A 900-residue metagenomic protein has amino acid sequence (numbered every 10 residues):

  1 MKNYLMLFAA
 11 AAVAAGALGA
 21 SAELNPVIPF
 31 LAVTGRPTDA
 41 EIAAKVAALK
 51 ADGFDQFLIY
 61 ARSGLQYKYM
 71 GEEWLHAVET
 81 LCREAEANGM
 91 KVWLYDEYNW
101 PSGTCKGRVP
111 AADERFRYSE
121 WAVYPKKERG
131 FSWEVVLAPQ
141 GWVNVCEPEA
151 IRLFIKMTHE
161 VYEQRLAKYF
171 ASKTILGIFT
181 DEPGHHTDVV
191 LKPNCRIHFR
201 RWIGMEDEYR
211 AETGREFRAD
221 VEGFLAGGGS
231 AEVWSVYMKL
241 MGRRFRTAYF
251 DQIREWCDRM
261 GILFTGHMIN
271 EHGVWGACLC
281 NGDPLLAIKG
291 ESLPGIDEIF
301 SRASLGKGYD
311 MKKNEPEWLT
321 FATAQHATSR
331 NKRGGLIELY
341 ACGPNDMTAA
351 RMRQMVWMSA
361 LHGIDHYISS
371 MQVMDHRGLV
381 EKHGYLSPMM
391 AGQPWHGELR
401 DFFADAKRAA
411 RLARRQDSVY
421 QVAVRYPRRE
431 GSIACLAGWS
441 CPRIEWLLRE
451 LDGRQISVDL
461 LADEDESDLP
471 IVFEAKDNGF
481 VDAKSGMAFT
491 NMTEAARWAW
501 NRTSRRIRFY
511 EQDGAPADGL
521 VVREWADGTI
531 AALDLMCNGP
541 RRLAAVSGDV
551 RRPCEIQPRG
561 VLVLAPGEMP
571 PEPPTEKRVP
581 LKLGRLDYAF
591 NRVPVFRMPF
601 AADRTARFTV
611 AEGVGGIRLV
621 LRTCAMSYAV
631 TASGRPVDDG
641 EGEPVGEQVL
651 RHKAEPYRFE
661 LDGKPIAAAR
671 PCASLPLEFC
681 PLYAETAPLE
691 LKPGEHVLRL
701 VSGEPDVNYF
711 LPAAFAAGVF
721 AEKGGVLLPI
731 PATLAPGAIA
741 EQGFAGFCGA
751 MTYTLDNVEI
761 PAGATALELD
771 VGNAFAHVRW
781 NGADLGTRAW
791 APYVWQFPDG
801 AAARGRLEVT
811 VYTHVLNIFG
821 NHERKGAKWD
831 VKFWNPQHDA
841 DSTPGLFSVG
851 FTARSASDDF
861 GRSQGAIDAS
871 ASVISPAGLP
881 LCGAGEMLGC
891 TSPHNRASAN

Functional and structural regions predicted by a protein language model:
M1-Y4: Positively charged n-region of N-terminal signal peptides that target proteins for export
M6-G16: Bacterial N-terminal signal peptides
A14-L24: Bacterial Sec-dependent signal peptides at the C-terminal "C-region" and cleavage site
N25-I28, A32, T38-A44, Q56-F57 (+10 more regions): Carbohydrate-binding surfaces of carbohydrate-active enzymes
V46, K50-D52: N-terminal regions that are enriched for targeting/export leaders and immediately downstream pro/stem segments
E97-G107, P573-L581, S633, E704-L728 (+1 more regions): Glycine/proline-rich low-complexity spacer/linker segments in large multi-domain proteins
T104-K168: Catalytic and substrate-binding clefts that recognize carbohydrates or anionic sugar/phosphate headgroups
K692-G694, A791, F797-A803: Glycine-centered tight-turn motifs at strand-turn-strand junctions
